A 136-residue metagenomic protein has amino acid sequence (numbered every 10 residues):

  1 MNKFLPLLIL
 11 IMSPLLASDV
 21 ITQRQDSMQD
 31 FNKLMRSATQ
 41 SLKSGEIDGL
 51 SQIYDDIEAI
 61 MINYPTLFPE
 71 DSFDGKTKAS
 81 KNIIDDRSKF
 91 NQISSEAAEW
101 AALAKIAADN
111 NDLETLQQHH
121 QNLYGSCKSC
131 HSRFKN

Functional and structural regions predicted by a protein language model:
M1-F4: Positively charged n-region of N-terminal signal peptides that target proteins for export
P6-I9, Q23-R24: Short helix-onset patch at the extreme N-terminus, typifying the N->h transition of secretory signal peptides
I9-A17: Hydrophobic h-region of N-terminal signal peptides that target proteins for export in Gram-negative bacteria
I11, Q121-Y124: Processing junctions and N-termini across compartments
S18-H120: Extracytoplasmic c-type cytochrome modules immediately beyond a signal peptide or single-pass transmembrane anchor
L123-K135: The canonical Cys-X-X-Cys-His
